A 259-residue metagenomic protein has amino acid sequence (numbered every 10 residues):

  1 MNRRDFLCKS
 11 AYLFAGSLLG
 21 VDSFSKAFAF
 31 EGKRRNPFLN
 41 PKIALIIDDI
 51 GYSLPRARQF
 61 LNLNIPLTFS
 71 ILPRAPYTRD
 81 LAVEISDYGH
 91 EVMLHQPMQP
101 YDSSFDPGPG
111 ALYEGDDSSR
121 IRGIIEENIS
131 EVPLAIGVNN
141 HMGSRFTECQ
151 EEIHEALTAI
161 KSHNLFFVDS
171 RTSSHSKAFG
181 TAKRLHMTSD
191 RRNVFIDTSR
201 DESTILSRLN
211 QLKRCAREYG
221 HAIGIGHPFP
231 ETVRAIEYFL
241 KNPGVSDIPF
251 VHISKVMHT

Functional and structural regions predicted by a protein language model:
M1-D22, K26: N-terminal secretory signal peptides and thylakoid transit peptides that target proteins across membranes
V21-K42: C-terminal segment of N-terminal export signals and the immediately downstream linker at the start of the mature
N36-S104: Active-site beta->alpha N-cap acidic-glycine motif
P41-I43, I65-L67, Y88-H90, P133-I136 (+3 more regions): Short, well-ordered coil/turn segments that N-cap beta-strands
I43-I47, L67-F69, V92-L94, F167-D169 (+3 more regions): Hydrophobic faces of well-ordered beta-strands that scaffold small-molecule active sites in alpha/beta enzyme cores
I71-L72, P97, D247-T259: A generic structural motif
Y88-L134: Substrate-binding cleft of extracellular glycoside hydrolase catalytic domains
S118-L209, C215, H227-P249, V256: Catalytic domains of cell-wall/extracellular-matrix polysaccharide-remodeling enzymes, centered on de-N-acetylation
